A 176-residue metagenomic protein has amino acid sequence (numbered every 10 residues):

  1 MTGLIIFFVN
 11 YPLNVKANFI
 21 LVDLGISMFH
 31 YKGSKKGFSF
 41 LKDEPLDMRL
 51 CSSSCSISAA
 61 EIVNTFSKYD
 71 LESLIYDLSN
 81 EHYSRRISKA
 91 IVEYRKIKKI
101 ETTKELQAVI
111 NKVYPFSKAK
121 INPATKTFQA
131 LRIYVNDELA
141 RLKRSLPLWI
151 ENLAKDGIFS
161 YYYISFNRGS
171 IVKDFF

Functional and structural regions predicted by a protein language model:
M1-F176: S-adenosyl-L-methionine-dependent methyltransferase catalytic core, i.e., the SAM/SAH-binding region
